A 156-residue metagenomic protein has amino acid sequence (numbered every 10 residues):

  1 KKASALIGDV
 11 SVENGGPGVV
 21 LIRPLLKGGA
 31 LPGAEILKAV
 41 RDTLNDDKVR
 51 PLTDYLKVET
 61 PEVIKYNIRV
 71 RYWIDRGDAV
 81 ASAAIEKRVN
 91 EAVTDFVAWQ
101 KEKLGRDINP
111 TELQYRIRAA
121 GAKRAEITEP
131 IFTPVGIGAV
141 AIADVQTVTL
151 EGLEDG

Functional and structural regions predicted by a protein language model:
K1-R106: Carbohydrate-recognition loop of C-type lectin domains
E86-G156: An aromatic-glycine-centered, glycine-rich loop/turn in mixed alpha/beta architecture
